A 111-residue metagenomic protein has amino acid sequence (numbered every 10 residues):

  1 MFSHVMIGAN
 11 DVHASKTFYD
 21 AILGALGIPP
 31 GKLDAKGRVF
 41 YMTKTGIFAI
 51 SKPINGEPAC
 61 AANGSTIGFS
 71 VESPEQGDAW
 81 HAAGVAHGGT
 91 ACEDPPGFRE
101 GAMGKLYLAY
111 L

Functional and structural regions predicted by a protein language model:
S3-D11, Y41, A59-A83, L106-L111: Vicinal oxygen chelate
I7-F48: Core segments of cupin and vicinal oxygen chelate
H13, A21, A25, W80-E93: Charge-dense, helix-prone N-terminal extensions
V39-F40, G56-A59, E100: Short secondary-structure boundary/capping segments
T45, I54, P95: Short, flexible active-site-adjacent loop segments at beta-strand->alpha-helix junctions, enriched in small/polar
T45-F48, P74-E75, T90: Short, charged/polar surface micro-motifs in flexible loops or helix N-caps
F48-K52, Y110: Conserved beta-strand in the GNAT
V85-L111: Vicinal oxygen chelate
